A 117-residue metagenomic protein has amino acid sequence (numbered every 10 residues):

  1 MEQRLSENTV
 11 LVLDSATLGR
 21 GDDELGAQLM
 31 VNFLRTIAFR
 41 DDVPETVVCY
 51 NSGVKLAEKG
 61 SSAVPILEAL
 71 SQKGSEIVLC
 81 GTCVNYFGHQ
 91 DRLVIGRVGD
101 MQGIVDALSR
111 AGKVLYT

Functional and structural regions predicted by a protein language model:
E2, V12-P44, V48-N51, E58: Conserved mixed alpha/beta catalytic, RNA-binding, or beta-rich assembly cores of soluble enzyme, regulatory
E2-L5, R40-D41, L70-S71, D106-S109: Solvent-exposed alpha-helices and their adjacent loops that cap or buttress functional pockets in soluble metabolic
V10-L13, V114-Y116: Short hydrophobic beta-strand segments
L34, V64-E68, V105: Short amphipathic alpha-helical segments and helix-helix/interface helices
P44, G74, A111-G112: Short, well-ordered alpha-helix to beta-strand connector turns
K55-E58, F87-G88: Short, solvent-exposed loop/turn segments at secondary-structure junctions
A63-H89: A glycine-rich helix N-cap at a beta->alpha junction
H89-T117: C-terminal structural segments of small proteins and small subunits
